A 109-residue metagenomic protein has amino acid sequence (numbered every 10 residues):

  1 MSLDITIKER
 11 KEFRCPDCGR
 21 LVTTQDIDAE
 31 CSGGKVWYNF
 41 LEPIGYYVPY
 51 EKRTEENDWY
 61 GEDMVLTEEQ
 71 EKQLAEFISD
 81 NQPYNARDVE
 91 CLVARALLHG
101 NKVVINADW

Functional and structural regions predicted by a protein language model:
M1-W109: Acidic (Asp/Glu-rich) sequence patches and key acidic residues that form negatively charged surfaces used
